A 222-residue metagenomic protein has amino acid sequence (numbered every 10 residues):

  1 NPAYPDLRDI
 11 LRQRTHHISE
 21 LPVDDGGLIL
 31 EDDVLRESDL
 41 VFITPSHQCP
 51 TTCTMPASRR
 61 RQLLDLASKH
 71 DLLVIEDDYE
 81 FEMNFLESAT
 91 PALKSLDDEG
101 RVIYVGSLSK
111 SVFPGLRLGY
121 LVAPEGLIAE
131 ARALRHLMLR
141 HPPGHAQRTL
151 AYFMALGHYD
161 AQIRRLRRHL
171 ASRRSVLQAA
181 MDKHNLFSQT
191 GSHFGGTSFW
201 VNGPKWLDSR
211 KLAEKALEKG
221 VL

Functional and structural regions predicted by a protein language model:
N1-L222: PLP-dependent class I/II
